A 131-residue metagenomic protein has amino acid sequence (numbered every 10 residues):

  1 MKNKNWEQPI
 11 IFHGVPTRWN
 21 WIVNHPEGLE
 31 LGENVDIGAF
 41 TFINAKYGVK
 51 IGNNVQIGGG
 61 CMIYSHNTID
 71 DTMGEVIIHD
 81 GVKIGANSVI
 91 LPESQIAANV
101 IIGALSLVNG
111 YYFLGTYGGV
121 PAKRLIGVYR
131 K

Functional and structural regions predicted by a protein language model:
M1-E93, A98, F113-L114, G119-K131: Domain-scale signature associated with acetyltransferase and cell-envelope carbohydrate enzymes
G110: Short helix N-cap motif at coil->helix boundaries in the Bergerat
